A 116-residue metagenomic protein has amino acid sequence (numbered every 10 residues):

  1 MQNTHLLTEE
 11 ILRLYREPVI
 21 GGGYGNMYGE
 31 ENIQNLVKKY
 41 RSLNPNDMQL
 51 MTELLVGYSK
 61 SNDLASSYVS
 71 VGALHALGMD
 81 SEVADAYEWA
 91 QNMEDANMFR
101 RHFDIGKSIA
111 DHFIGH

Functional and structural regions predicted by a protein language model:
M1-A76, Y87, Q91, F103-H116: Extended repeat-based scaffolds of very large eukaryotic assembly and lipid-transport proteins
A65, S81, N97-M98: Structural detector for tandem alpha-solenoid helical repeats, activating at a conserved register within the helical
G78-A84: Short helix-capping/linker segments at secondary-structure and domain boundaries
A86-Y87, N97: Short, surface-exposed, polar/charged, turn-prone segments marking secondary-structure boundaries
N92-A96: Solvent-exposed interaction surfaces and binding hotspots enriched for charged
